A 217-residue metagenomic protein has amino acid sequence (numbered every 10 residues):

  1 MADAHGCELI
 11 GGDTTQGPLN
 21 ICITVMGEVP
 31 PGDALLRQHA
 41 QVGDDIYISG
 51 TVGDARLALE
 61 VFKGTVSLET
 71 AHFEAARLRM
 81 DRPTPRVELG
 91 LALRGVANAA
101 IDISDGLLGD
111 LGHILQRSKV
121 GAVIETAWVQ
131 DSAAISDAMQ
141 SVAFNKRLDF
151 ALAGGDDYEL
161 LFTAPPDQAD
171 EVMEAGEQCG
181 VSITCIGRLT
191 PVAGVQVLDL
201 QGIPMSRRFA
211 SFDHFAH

Functional and structural regions predicted by a protein language model:
M1-E8, T15-I21, M26, G32 (+2 more regions): Glycine-/charge-enriched secondary-structure boundary and capping motifs
I10-T14, P31-H39, S49, D81 (+3 more regions): A generic local secondary-structure boundary/capping motif
L36-G90: Short, acidic (Asp/Glu-rich) active-site segment that either coordinates a divalent metal cofactor
